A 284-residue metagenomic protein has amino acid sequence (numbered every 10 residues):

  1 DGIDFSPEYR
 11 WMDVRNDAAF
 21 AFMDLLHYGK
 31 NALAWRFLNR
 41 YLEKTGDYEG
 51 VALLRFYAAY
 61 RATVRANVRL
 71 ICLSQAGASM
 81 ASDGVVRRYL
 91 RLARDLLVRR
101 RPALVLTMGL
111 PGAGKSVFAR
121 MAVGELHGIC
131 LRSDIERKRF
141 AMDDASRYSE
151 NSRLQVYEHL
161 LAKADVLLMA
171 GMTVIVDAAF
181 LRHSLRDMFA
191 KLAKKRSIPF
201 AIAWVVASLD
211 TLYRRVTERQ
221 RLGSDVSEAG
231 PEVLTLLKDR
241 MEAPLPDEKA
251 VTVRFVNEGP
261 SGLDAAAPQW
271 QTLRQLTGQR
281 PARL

Functional and structural regions predicted by a protein language model:
D4, W11-T45, Y60-A76: Active-site activation/catalytic loop segments of kinase-like enzymes and analogous catalytic loops in related
Q75-L96: N-terminal pre-Walker A segment at the start of P-loop NTPase domains
V105-T107: Hydrophobic anchor at the beta1->P-loop junction of P-loop NTPases
K115: Conserved lysine of the Walker
R120-M172: Conserved substrate/cofactor phosphate-moiety recognition/catalytic segment in nucleotide-dependent phosphotransferases
A141-R147, K195-P244, R283: A glycine- and Lys/Arg-enriched "phosphate-lid" helix/loop adjacent to the NTP-binding pocket of small-molecule kinases
S149-W204, L209: Glycine-rich phosphate-binding loop used to anchor ATP phosphates in small-molecule kinases, encompassing both
D239-L284: NTP-dependent small-molecule kinase module
